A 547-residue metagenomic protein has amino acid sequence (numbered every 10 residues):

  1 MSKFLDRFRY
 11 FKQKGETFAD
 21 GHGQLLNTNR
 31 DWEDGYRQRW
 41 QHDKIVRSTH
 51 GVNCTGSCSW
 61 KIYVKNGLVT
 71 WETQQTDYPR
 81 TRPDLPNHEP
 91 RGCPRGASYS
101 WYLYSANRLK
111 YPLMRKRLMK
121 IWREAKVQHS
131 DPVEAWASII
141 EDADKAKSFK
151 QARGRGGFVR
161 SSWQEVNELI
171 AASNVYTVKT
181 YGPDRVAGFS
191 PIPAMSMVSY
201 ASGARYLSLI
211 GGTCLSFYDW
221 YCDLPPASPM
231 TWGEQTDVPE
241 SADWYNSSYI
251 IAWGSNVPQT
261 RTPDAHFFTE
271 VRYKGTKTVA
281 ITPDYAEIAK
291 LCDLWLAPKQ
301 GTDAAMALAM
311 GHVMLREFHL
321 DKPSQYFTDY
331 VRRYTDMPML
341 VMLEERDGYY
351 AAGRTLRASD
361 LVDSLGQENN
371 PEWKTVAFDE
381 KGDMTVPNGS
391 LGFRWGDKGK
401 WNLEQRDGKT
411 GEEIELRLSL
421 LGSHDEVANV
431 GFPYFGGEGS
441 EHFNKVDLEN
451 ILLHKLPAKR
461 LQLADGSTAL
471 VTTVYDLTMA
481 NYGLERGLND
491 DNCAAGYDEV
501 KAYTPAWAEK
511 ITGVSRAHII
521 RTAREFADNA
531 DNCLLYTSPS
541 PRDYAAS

Functional and structural regions predicted by a protein language model:
M1-L470, Y475-G487, Y503-A506, S515: N-terminal export/assembly segments and adjacent metallocofactor-ligating motifs of anaerobic energy-metabolism
G182, M197, T512-L535: Gly/Pro-rich turn-and-neighbor structural signature
V313-E317, N529, Y544: Phosphate/oxyanion-binding loops and surfaces in catalytic or ligand/nucleic-acid-binding neighborhoods
G487-C493: Amphipathic, charged-and-aliphatic alpha-helical interface segments that function as noncatalytic docking
A495-Y503: Short acidic alpha-helix initiation/capping motifs at coil-to-helix transition points, especially at protein N-termini
E509: The alpha-helix within a helix-turn-helix
Y536-D543: Conserved small/polar residues in nucleotide/adenosyl-binding loops
S547: Conserved phosphate/anionic-ligand binding catalytic regions in large, soluble enzymes, centered on
